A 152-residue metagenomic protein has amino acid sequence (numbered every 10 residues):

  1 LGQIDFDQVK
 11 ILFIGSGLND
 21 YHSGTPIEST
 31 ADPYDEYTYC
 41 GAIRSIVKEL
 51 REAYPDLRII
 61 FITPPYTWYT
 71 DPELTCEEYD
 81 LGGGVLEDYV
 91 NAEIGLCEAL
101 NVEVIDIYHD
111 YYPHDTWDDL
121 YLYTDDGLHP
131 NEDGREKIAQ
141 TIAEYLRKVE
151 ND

Functional and structural regions predicted by a protein language model:
L1-Y37, T67: Oxyanion-hole/transition-state-stabilizing segment in secreted/luminal serine hydrolases and related acyltransferases
I4-Q8, Y54, V149: Glycine-rich phosphate-binding loop signature in dinucleotide/nucleotide-binding domains
K10-S16, D20-H22, R58-T63, E103-D106 (+1 more regions): Structural recognition of the beta-strand scaffold that forms the well-ordered cores of secreted hydrolase catalytic
T38, V47-K48, A99: Conserved active-site regions of diverse hydrolases
Y39-C40, N131: Short alpha-helix in the Rossmann-fold core of NAD(P)-dependent oxidoreductases
I43-V47, V90: Generic structural signal for well-ordered alpha-helices, preferentially at hydrophobic/aromatic core positions
V47-E52, E150: N-terminal cationic-hydrophobic initiation segments that often serve targeting/anchoring roles
P64-D152: Catalytic His-Asp segment of secreted/periplasmic serine-dependent ester chemistry enzymes
